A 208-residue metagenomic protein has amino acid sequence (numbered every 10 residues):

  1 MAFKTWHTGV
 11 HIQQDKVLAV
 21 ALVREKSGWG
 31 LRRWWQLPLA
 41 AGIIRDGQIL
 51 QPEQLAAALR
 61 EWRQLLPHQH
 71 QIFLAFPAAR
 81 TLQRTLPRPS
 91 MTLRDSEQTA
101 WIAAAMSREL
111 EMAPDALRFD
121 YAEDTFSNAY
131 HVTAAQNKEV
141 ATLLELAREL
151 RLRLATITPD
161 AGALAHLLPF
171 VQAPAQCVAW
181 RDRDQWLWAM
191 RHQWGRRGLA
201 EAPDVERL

Functional and structural regions predicted by a protein language model:
A2-D15, G47-W62, R88-T99, G162 (+1 more regions): Short charge-dense sequence patches
A2-Q36, L66-H68, W101, E111-A113 (+1 more regions): Small-residue (GG/TT-enriched) beta-loop-alpha framework at ligand/catalytic clefts
V17, I43, T81-L82, Q185: Short acidic, S/G/P-rich loop/turn micro-motifs used as interaction or catalytic elements
L18, F73-A75: Short, conserved beta-strand segments within well-ordered enzyme catalytic domains that often line or immediately flank
R33-Q64, E206-L208: N-terminal phosphate-binding loop and adjacent alpha-helix
L37-A40, A75-A79: Short loop/turn segments at strand-loop or loop-helix junctions that form parts of catalytic or ligand-binding pockets
P52, F76-Y130: Internal amphipathic helical hairpin motif
